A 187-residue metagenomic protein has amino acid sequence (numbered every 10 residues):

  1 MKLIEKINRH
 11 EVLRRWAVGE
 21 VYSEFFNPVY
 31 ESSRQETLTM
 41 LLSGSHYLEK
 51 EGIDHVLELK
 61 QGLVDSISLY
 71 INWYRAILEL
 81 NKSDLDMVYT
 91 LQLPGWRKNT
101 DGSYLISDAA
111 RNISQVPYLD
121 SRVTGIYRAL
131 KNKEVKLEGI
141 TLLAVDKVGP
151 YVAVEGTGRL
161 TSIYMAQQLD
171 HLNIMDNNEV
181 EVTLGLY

Functional and structural regions predicted by a protein language model:
M1, E11, E36, G158 (+1 more regions): Intrinsic-disorder/low-complexity peptide segments enriched for small residues
M1-S33: Intrinsically disordered, low-structural-confidence terminal and linker regions
H10, G19, N132-E134, L169-D170: Short loop/turn hinge sites at secondary-structure boundaries
W16, V21-Y22, L41, I67 (+2 more regions): Enrichment for repetitive, rod-forming helical segments
P28-V29, S33, T39-M40, G44-S45 (+4 more regions): Short alpha-helix boundary/capping and kink motifs at helix termini
P150-M165: A sequence-level detector for short glycine-anchored, His/Arg-bearing signature motifs that mark catalytic or binding
M165-Q168, N173-Y187: Acidic, proline/glycine-rich low-complexity IDRs
